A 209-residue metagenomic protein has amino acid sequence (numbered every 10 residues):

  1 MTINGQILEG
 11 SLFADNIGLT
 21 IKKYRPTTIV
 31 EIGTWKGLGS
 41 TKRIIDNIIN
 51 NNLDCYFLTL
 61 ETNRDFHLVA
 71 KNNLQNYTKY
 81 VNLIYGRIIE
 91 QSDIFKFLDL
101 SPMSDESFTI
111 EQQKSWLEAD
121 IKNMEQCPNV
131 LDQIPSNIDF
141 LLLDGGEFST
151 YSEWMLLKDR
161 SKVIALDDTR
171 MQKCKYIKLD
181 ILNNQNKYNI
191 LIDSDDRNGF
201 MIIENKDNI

Functional and structural regions predicted by a protein language model:
M1-A165, T169-I209: A short alpha-helical cap/connector motif
